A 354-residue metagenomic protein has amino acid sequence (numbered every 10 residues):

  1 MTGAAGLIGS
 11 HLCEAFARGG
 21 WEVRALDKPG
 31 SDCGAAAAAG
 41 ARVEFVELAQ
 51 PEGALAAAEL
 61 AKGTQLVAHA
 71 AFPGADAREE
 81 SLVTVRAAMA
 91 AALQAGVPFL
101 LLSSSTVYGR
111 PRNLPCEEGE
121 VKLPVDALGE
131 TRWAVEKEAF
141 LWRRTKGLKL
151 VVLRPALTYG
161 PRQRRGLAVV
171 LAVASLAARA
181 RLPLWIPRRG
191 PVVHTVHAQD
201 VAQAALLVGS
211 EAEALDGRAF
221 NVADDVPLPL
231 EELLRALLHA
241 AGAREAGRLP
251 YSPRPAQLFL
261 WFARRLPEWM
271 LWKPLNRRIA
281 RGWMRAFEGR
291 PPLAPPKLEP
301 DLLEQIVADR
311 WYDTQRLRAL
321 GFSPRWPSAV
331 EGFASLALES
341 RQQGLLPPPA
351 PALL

Functional and structural regions predicted by a protein language model:
M1-G19: N-terminal Rossmann NAD(P)H-binding glycine-rich loop of SDR-like oxidoreductase domains
E47-A87, A91, V107-Y108: NAD(P)H-binding glycine-rich loop region in Rossmannoid oxidoreductase-like domains and their noncatalytic homologs
R86-L128, V151: Conserved Rossmann-fold NAD(P)-dependent oxidoreductase catalytic core, especially the SDR/UDP-sugar
V125-V151: Active-site Tyr-X1-5-Lys
T145-V193, A198, L207, L237-L238: NAD(P)-dependent short-chain dehydrogenase/reductase
V201, A205, V222, L233 (+2 more regions): Non-catalytic, hydrophobic alpha-helical segments
V208-P300, D313, P348-A350: Mid/C-terminal beta-alpha module of Rossmann-like enzyme folds, strongest in SDR-family dehydrogenases/epimerases
K297-A319, S323-L354: Amphipathic terminal alpha-helices
